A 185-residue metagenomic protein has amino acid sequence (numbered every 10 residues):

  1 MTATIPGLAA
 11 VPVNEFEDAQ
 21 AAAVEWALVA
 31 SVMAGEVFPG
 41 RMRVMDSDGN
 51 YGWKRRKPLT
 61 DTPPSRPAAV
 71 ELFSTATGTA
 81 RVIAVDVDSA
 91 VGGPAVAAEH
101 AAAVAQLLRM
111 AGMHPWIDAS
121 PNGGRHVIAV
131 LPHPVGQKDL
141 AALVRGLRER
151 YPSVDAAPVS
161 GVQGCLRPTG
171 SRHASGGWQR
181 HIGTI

Functional and structural regions predicted by a protein language model:
M1-V82, S89-A98, A102, V162-C165 (+1 more regions): DNA replication initiation on ssDNA origins
V70-S74, A105-Q106, A111-S120, S153-P158: Catalytic micro-motifs at enzyme active sites that drive phosphoryl/nucleotidyl and oxygen chemistry
I83-V87, V127-V130: Short, hydrophobic beta-strand segments
D88-A90, N122-G123: Short connector loops/turns at beta-strand edges and beta->alpha or beta->beta junctions
P94-R109, V130-A156, G176-I185: Helical (often loop-to-helix) elements that flank the catalytic cores of nucleotide-handling enzymes
L108, H114-A142, Q163-H173: Histidine-centered divalent-metal-coordination microenvironment in nucleic-acid enzymes
